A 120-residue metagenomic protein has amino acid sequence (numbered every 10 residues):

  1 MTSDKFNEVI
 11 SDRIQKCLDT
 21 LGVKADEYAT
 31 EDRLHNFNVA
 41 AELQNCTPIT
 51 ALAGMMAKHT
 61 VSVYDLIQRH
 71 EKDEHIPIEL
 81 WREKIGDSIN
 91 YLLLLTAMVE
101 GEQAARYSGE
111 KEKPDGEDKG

Functional and structural regions predicted by a protein language model:
M1-G120: Intrinsically disordered, low-complexity regulatory regions that flank transcription factor DNA-binding cores
